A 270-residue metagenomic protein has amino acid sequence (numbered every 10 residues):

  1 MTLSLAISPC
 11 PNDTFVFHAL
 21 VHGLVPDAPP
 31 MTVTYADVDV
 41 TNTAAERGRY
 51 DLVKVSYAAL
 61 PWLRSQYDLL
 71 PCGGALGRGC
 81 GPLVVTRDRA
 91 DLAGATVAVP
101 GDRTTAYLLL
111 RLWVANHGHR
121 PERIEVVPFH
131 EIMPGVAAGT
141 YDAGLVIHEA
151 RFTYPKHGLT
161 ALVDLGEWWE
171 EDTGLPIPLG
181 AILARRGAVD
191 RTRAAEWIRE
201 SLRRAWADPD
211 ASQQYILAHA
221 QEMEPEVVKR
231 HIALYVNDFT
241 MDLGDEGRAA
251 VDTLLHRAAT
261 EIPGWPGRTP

Functional and structural regions predicted by a protein language model:
T2-H22, C80-D142, I147-E149, A249: Bilobed "Venus flytrap"/periplasmic-binding protein-like clamshell domains and structurally analogous long
S4, Y67-G74, T96-V97: A structural signal for short loop-to-beta-strand junctions that line the ligand-binding cleft of periplasmic/secreted
L24-Y35, V114-V127, I262-R268: A local structural motif
D37-D39, G48-P61, P128-F129, L145-F152: Beta->alpha turn/N-cap motifs
A44-E46, V136-A137, A258: Hydrophobic residues within well-ordered alpha-helices
L69-A90, E170-R186: Hydrophobic/proline-rich hinge and linker segments of small-molecule sensing/allosteric domains, predominantly
V127-L217: Pocket-lining segment of extracytoplasmic ligand-binding domains
V189-R257: Secondary-structure end/capping motifs
